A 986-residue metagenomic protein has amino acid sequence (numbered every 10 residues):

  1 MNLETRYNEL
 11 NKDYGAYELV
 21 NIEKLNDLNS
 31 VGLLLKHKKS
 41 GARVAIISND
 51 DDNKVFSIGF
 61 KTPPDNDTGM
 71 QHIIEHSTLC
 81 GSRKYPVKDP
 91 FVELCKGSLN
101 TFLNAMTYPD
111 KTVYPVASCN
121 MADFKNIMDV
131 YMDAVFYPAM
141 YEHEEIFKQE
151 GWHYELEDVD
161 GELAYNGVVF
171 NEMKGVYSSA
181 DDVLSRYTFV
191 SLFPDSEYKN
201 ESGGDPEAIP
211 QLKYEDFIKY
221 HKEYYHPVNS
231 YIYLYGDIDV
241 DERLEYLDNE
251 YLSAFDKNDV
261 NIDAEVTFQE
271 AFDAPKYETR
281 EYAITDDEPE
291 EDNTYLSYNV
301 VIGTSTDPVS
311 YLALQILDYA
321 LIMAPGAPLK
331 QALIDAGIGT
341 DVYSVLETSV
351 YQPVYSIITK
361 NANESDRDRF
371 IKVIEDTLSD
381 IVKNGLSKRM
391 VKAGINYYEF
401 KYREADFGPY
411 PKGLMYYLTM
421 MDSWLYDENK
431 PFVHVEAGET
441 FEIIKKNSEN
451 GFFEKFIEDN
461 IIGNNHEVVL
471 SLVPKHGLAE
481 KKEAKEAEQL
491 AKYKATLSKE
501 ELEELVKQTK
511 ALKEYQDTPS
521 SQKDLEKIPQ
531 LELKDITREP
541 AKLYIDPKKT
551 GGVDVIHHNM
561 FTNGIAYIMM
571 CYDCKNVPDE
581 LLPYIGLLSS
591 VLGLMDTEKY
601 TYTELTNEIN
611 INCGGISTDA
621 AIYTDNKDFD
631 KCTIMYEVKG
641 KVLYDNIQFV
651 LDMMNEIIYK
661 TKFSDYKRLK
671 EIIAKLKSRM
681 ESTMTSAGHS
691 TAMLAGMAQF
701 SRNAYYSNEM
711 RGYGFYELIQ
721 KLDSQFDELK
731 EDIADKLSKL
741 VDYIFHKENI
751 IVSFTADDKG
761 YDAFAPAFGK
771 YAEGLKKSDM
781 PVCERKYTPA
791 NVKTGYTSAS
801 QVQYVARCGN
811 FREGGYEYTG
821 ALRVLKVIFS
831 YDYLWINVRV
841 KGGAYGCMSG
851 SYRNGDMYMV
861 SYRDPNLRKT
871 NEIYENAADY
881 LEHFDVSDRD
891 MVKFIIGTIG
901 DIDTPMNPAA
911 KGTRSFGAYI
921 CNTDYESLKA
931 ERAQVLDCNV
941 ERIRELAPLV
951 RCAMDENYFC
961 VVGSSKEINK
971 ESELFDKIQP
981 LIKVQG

Functional and structural regions predicted by a protein language model:
M1-V55: Non-catalytic terminal extensions that flank enzyme cores
S48-D50, S57-G59, F170-S178, V260-G326 (+9 more regions): His/Glu-based metal-binding/catalytic segments typifying zinc-dependent metallopeptidases
N53-P63, D89-Y137, E144-L156, D182-E207 (+11 more regions): M16 family metallopeptidases and their MPP-like homologs
M70, I74-T78, L588: Active-site His/Glu-centered metal-binding helix of metallohydrolases
F102, I218-K222, A283-D286, Y343-E347 (+10 more regions): Generic recognition of flexible, low-complexity loop/linker segments
D158-N229, Y233-Y251, F255-T285, E290-D292 (+1 more regions): Hydrophobic, small-residue-rich alpha-helical packing segments that form membrane-like cores
E215-E250, A734-F768, D955: Non-catalytic, conformational "gating/processing" segments within enzyme and secreted inhibitor domains
Y220-H221, Y231, D239-N261, N384 (+2 more regions): Extended, regular secondary-structure scaffolds
